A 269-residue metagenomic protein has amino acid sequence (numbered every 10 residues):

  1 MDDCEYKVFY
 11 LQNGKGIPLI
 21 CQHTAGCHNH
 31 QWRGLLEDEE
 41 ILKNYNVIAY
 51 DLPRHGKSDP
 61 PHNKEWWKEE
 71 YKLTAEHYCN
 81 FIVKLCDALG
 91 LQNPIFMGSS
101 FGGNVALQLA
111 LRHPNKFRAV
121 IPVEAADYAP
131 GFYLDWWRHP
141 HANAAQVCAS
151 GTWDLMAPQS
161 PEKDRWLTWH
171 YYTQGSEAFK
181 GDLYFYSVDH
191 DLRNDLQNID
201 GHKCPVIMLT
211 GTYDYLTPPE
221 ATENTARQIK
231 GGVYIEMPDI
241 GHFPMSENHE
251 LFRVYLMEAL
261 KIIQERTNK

Functional and structural regions predicted by a protein language model:
Y6-K64: Conserved HGGG/HGGXW glycine-rich cap/lid loop of the alpha/beta-hydrolase fold
I48-M97, V254: Active-site loop/oxyanion-hole signature of alpha/beta-hydrolase fold enzymes
G98, G102, A106: Gly/Ala-rich beta-loop-alpha elbow adjacent to hydrolase catalytic centers
L107-C148: Flexible "cap/lid" loop of the alpha/beta hydrolase fold
G131-F132, Q146-G201: Conserved alpha/beta-hydrolase catalytic His-Asp/Glu region
H202, M208-T210: Short beta-strand/loop motif that positions the catalytic acidic residue of the alpha/beta-hydrolase fold
T212-T217: Acidic catalytic loop of the alpha/beta-hydrolase fold
G232-K269: Catalytic active-site module of serine/aspartate enzymes centered on a nucleophile-bearing elbow/loop
